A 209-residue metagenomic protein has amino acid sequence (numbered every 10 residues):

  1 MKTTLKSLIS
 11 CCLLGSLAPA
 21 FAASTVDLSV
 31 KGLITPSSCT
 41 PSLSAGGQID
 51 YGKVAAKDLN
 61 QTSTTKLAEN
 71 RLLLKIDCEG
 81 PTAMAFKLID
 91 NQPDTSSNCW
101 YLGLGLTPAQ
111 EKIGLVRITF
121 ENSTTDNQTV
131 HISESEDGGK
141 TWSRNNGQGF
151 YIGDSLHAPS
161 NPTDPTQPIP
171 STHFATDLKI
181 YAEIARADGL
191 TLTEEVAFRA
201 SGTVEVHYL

Functional and structural regions predicted by a protein language model:
K2-T4, F21-L209: Mature extracellular/passenger domains of Gram-negative fimbrial/pilin and adhesin proteins
L5-L13: Sec-dependent signal peptide hydrophobic core
L17-P19: N-terminal signal peptide c-region/cleavage motif recognized by signal peptidases
